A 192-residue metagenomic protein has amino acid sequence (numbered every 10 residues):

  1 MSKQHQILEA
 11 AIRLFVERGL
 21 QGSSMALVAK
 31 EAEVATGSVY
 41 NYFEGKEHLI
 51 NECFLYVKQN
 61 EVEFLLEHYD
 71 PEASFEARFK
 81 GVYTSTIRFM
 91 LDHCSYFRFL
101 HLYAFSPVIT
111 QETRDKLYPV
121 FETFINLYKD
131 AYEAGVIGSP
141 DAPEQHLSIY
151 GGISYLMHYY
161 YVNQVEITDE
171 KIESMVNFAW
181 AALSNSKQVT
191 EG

Functional and structural regions predicted by a protein language model:
K3-I12, V28, C53-V57, E61 (+1 more regions): Generic hydrophobic, amphipathic alpha-helix propensity
Q6, L14-H48, E52: Helix-turn-helix
I7-F15, T86, A179: Short hydrophobic clusters on alpha-helical segments that form packing/core surfaces in small helical domains
E17-Q21, E72, H93, A134: Short coil/turn segments at alpha/beta junctions that flank glycine-rich nucleotide-binding fingerprints
F43, L102-P107: Short helix-capping/turn signature of helix-turn-helix
E52, L66-D92, Q145-I149, Q188: Hydrophobic alpha-helical connector segments
Q59-L66, I109-A134, P143-L147: Amphipathic alpha-helical packing segments from all-alpha helical-bundle domains
F99-L102, E133-F178, T190-G192: Hydrophobic/aromatic-rich alpha-helical bundle segments in the mid-to-C-terminal region
